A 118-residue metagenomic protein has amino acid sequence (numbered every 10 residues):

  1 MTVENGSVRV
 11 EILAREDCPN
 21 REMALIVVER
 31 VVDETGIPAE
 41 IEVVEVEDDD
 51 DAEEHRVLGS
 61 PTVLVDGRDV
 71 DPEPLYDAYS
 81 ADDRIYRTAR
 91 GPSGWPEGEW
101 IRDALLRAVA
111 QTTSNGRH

Functional and structural regions predicted by a protein language model:
M1-E40, V44-L58, T62-H118: Non-globular targeting/processing and membrane-anchoring segments
